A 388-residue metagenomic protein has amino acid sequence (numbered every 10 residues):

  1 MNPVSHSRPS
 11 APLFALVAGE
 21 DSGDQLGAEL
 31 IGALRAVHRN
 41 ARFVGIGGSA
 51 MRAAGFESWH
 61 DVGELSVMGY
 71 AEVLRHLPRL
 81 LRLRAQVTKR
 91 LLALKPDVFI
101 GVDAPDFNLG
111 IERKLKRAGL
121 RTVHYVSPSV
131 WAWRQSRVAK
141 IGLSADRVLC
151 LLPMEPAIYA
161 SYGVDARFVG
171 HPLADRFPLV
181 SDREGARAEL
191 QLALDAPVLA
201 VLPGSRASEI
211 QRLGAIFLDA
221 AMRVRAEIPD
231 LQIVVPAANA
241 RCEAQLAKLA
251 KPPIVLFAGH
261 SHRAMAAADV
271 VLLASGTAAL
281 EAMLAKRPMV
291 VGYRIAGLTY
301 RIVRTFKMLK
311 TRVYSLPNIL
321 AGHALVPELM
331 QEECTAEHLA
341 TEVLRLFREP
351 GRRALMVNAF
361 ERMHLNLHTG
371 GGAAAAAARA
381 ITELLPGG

Functional and structural regions predicted by a protein language model:
M1-G388: Nucleotide-activated sugar donor-binding and catalytic core shared by glycosyltransferases and related lipid-linked
